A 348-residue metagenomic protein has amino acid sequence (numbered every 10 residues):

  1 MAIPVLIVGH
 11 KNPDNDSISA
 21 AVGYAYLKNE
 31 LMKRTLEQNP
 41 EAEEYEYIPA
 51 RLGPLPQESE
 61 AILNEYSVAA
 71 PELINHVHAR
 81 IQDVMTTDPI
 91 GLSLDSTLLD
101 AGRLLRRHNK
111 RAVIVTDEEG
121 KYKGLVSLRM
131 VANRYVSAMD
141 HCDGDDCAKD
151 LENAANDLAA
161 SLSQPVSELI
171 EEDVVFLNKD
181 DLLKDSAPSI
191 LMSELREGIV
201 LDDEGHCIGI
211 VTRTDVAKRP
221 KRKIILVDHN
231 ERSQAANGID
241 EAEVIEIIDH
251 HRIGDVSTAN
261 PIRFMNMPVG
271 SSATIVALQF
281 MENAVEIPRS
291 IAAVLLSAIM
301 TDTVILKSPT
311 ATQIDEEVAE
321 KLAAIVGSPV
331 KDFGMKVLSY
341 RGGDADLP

Functional and structural regions predicted by a protein language model:
M1-L347: Replace "Mg2+/Mn2+-dependent" with "divalent metal-dependent
